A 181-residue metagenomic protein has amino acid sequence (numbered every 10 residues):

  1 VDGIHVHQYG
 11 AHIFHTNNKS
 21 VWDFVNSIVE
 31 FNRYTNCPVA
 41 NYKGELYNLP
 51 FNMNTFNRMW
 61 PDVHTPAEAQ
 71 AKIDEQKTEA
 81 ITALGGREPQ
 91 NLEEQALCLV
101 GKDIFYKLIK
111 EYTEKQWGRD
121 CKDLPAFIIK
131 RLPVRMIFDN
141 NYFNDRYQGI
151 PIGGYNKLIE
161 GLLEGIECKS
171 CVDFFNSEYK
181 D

Functional and structural regions predicted by a protein language model:
V1-E30, T35-P38: Glycine-rich FAD cofactor-binding loop and adjacent beta-loop-alpha segment at the N-terminus of flavoprotein
D2-Y9, D173-D181: Central helical "cap/lid" subdomain
Q8, L49-F51: Short capping micro-motif at the N-terminus of alpha-helices
A40-Y47, N54-K180: Active-site/ligand-binding neighborhood in enzyme catalytic cores
